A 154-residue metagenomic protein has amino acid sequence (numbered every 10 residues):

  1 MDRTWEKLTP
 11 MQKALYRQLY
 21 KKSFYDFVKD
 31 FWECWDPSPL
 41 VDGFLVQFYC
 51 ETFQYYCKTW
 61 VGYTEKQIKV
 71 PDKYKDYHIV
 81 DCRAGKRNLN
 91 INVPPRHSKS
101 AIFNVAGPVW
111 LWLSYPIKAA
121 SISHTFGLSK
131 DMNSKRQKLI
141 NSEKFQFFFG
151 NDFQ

Functional and structural regions predicted by a protein language model:
D2-Q154: Phosphate/NTP-binding elements of NTP-utilizing enzymes
